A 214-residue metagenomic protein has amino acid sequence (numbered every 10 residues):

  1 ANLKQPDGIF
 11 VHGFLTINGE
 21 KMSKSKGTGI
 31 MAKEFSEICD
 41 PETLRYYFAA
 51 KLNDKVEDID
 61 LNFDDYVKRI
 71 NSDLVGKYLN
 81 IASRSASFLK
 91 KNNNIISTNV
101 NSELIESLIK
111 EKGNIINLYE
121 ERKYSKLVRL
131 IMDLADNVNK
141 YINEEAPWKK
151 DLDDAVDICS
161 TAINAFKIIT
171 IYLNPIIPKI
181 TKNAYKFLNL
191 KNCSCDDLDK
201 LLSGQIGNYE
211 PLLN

Functional and structural regions predicted by a protein language model:
A1-D7, E121: Secondary-structure transition/capping motifs at alpha-helix termini and the adjoining loop/turn into the next element
D7-F14: Long, charged, glycine-rich C-terminal linkers/tails
F14-S102, K191-L201, Q205-E210: Catalytic adenosine-cofactor/nucleotide-binding cores of aminoacyl-tRNA synthetases and other
F35-S36, Y66-K77, V100-L108, E120-L130 (+1 more regions): Secondary-structure capping and boundary motifs in well-ordered enzyme cores
D58-F63, I109-N117: Short, charged/polar, low-complexity loop and linker segments that flank or interrupt alpha-helical bundles
I59, N117, R122, M132-N214: Basic, alpha-helical terminal appendages of large translation-related enzymes
V75-L89, V128, M132-A135, I163 (+1 more regions): Short, hydrophobic, well-ordered secondary-structure elements
A82-I115, A135, N139-L152: Conserved, charged catalytic cores of large soluble enzymes
